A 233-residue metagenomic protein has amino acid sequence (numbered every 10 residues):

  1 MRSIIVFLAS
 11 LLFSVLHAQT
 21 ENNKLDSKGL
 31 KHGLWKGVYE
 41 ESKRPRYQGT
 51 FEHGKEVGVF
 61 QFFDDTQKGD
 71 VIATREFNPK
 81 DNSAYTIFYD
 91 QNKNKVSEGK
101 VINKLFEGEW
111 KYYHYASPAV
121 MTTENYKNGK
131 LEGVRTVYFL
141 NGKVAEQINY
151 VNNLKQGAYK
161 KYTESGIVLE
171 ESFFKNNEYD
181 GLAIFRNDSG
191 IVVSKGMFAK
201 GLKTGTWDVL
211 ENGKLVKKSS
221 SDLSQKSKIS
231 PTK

Functional and structural regions predicted by a protein language model:
M1-N22: Bacterial Sec-dependent N-terminal signal peptides
H17-K233: Glycine/tyrosine- and acidic-biased, solvent-exposed loop/turn segments at the edges of beta-strands
